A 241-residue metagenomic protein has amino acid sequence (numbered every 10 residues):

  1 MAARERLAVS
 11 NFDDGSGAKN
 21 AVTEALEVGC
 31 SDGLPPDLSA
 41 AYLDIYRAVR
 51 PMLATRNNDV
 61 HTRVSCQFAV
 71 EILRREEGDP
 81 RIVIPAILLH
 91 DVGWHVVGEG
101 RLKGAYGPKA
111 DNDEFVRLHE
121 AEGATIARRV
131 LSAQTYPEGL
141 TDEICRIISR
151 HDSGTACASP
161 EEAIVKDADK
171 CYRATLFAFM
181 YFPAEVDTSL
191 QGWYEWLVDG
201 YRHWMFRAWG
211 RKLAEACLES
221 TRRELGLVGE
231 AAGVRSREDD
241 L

Functional and structural regions predicted by a protein language model:
A2-P36, L53-R63, Q67-D79, L89 (+3 more regions): Divalent metal-dependent phosphate-bond-processing catalytic cores, especially two-metal-ion Mg2+/Mn2+ enzymes that act
A40-V64, E99-E114: Active-site flanking loop/helix segments enriched in acidic
I45-V49, I148, V165: A generic structural signal for nonpolar/aromatic side chains embedded in well-ordered alpha-helices
N57, P80, F115, H119: Conserved acidic
S65-C66, R117-A133: An active-site-proximal "capping" alpha-helix that borders the catalytic cofactor pocket
E76-P85, S132-I147, E161: Acidic/histidine metal-binding catalytic segments
P80-P108, G123, E143-S153: His-Asp-centered metal-binding catalytic motifs of divalent-metal-dependent phosphohydrolases/nucleases
